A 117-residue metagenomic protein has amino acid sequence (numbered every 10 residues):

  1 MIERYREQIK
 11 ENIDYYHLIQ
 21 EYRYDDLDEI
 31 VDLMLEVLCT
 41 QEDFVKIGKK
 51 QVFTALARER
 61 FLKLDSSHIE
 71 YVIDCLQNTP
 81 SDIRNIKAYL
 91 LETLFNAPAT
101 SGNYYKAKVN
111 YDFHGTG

Functional and structural regions predicted by a protein language model:
M1-G117: Electrostatic interaction modules used in gene-expression and signaling proteins
